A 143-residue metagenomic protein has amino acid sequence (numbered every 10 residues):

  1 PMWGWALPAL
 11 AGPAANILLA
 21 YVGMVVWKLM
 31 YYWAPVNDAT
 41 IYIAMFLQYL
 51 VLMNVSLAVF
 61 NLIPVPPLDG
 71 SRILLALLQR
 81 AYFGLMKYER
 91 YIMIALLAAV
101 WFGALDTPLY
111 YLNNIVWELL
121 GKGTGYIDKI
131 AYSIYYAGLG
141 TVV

Functional and structural regions predicted by a protein language model:
P1-V143: Hydrophobic transmembrane alpha-helices and their immediate loop junctions in multi-pass integral membrane proteins
